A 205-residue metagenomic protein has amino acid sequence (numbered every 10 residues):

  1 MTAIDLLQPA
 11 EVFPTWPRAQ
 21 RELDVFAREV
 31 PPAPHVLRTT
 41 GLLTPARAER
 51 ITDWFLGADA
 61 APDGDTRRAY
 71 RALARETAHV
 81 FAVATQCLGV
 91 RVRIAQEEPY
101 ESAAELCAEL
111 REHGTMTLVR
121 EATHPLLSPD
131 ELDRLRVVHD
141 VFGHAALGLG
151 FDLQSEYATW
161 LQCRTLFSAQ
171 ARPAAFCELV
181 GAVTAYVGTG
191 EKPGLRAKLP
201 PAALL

Functional and structural regions predicted by a protein language model:
M1-I94: Sequence termini and other peripheral, non-core segments
R28, A82, Q86, R111-E112 (+3 more regions): Generic surface-pattern signal
L43-I51, G114-T115, V119-L126, D130 (+2 more regions): Beta-strand-enriched cores of mature, soluble protein domains
D59-V141: Long acidic/polar interaction regions in large eukaryotic complex-forming proteins
S102, F151-D152, S168-A169: Intrinsic-disorder/low-complexity, polar/charged segments
L118-D152, T159-T165, G181-G188: Amphipathic interfacial helices
E156-A158, F176: Active-site/pore-lining binding-face segments in mid-to-C-terminal subdomains
S168-L205: Polybasic, proline/glycine-rich intrinsically disordered low-complexity segments
